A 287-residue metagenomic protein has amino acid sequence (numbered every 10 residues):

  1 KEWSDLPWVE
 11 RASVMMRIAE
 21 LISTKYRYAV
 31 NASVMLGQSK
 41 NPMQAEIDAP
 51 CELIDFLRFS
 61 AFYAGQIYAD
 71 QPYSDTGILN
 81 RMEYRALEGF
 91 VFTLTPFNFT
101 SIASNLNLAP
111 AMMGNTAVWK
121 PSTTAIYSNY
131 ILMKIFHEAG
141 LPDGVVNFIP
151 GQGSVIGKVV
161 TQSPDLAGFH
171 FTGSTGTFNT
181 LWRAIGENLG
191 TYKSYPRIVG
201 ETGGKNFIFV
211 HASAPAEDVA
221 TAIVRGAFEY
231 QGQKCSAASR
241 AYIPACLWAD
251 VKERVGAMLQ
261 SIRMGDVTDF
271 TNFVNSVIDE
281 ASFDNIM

Functional and structural regions predicted by a protein language model:
K1-Y68: Glycine-rich loop-to-alpha-helix module at the N-terminal edge of alpha/beta enzyme cores
Y63, L94, Q152, T172: Conserved residues at the C-terminal ends of beta-strands
A69-D143, E217: Conserved small-residue-rich beta-alpha loop and adjacent elements that most often cradle the phosphate/pyrophosphate
N80-M82, N147-H170: A structured beta-alpha segment of the ubiquitous adenosine-cofactor-binding alpha/beta core
V91, G114, V146, L166-F169 (+1 more regions): Structural signal for hydrophobic
A109-A111, V160, G190: Hydrophobic/aromatic ligand-binding patch that stacks against planar heteroaromatic rings of cofactors or nucleotides
W119, P150, F171-G173, I198-E201: General beta-strand structural signal in soluble alpha/beta enzymes
I135, G140, Q162, G168 (+1 more regions): ALDH superfamily catalytic-core signature
